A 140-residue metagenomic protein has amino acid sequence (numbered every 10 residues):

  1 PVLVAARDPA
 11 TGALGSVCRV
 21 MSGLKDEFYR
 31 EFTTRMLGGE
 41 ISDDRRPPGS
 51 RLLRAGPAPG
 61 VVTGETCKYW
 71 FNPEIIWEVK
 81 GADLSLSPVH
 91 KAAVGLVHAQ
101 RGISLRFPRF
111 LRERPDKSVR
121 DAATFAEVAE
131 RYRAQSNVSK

Functional and structural regions predicted by a protein language model:
P1-P9: Catalytic nucleophile-His microenvironment captured as a short glycine-rich beta-strand/loop that brackets
T11-K140: Intrinsically disordered, low-complexity regulatory tails
